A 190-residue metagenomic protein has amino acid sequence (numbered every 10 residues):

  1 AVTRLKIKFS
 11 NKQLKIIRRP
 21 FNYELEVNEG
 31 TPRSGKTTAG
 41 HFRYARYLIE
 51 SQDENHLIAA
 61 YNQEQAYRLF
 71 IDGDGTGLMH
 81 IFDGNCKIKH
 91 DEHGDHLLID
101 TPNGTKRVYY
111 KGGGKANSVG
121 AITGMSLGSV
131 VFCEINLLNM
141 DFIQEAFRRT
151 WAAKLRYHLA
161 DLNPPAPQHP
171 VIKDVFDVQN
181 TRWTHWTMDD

Functional and structural regions predicted by a protein language model:
A1-D190: Phosphate/NTP-binding elements of NTP-utilizing enzymes
